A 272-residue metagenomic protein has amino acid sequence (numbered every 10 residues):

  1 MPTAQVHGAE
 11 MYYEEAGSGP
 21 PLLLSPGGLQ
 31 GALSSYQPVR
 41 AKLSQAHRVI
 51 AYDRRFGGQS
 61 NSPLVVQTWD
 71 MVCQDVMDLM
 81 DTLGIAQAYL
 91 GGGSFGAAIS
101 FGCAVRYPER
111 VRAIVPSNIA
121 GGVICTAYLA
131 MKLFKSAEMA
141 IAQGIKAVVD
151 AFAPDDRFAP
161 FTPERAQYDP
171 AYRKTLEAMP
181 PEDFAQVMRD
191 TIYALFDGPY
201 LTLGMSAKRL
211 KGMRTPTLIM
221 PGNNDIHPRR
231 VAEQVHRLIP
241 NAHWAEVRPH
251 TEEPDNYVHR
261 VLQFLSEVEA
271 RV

Functional and structural regions predicted by a protein language model:
Q5-S62: Conserved HGGG/HGGXW glycine-rich cap/lid loop of the alpha/beta-hydrolase fold
A41, I50-G91: Active-site loop/oxyanion-hole signature of alpha/beta-hydrolase fold enzymes
G92, G96-A97: Catalytic nucleophile loop
A98-F101, V105-R106, R110-Q143: Flexible "cap/lid" loop of the alpha/beta hydrolase fold
Q167-S206: Hydrophobic, aromatic-rich cap/lid helix
M213, I219-P221: Short beta-strand/loop motif that positions the catalytic acidic residue of the alpha/beta-hydrolase fold
I226-V231: Conserved alpha/beta-hydrolase "acid-adjacent" motif
N241-V272: Catalytic active-site module of serine/aspartate enzymes centered on a nucleophile-bearing elbow/loop
